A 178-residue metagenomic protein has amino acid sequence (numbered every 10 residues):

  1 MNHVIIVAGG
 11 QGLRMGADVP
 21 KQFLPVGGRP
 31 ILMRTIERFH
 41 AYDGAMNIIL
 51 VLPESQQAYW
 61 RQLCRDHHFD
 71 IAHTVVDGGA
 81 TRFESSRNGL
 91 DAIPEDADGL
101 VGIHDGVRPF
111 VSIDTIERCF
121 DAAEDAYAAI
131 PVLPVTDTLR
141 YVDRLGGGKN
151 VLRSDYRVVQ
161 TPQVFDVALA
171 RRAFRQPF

Functional and structural regions predicted by a protein language model:
M1-A58: N-terminal glycine-rich phosphate-binding loop and ensuing alpha1 helix
I6, L32, G89, H104-D105 (+2 more regions): Residue-level signal for inorganic ion chemistry
V7-G9, V51, H104, P131-P134 (+1 more regions): Short beta-strand segments
M15, W60-C64, C119, L139: Hydrophobic packing residues within well-ordered alpha-helices of enzyme cores
M33-D98: Conserved N-terminal catalytic core of the sugar/cofactor nucleotidyltransferase
R82, G106-F110: Acidic metal-phosphate-binding loop of nucleotide-sugar-dependent transferases
L100-G102: Short aromatic/hydrophobic "clamp" motif used to bind/position activated sugar donors
F110-F178: Conserved core of the sugar-phosphate nucleotidyltransferase
